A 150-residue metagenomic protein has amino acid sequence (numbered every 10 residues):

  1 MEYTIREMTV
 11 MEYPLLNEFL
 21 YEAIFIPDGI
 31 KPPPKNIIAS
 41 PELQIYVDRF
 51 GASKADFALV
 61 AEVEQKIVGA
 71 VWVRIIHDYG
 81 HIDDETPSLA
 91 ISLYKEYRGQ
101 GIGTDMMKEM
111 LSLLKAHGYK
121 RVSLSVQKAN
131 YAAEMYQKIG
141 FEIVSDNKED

Functional and structural regions predicted by a protein language model:
M1-M11: Conserved N-terminal entry element of GNAT/NAT acetyltransferase domains
M8, L93, V126: Hydrophobic adenine-recognition pocket in adenosine-nucleotide-binding enzymes
L16: Hydrophobic pocket/interface hotspot
I24-I26, K35-E85, A90-Y94: Acetyl-CoA-dependent GNAT
I75-H81, S123-Q127, Q137-D150: Conserved catalytic-core motifs of GNAT/GCN5-like acyltransferases
A90, G99-S112, A116, Q137-K138: Conserved acetyl-CoA-binding loop-helix of GNAT-fold acetyltransferases
L114-S125: Conserved GNAT acetyl-CoA-binding A-motif
A132: Helix-turn-helix
